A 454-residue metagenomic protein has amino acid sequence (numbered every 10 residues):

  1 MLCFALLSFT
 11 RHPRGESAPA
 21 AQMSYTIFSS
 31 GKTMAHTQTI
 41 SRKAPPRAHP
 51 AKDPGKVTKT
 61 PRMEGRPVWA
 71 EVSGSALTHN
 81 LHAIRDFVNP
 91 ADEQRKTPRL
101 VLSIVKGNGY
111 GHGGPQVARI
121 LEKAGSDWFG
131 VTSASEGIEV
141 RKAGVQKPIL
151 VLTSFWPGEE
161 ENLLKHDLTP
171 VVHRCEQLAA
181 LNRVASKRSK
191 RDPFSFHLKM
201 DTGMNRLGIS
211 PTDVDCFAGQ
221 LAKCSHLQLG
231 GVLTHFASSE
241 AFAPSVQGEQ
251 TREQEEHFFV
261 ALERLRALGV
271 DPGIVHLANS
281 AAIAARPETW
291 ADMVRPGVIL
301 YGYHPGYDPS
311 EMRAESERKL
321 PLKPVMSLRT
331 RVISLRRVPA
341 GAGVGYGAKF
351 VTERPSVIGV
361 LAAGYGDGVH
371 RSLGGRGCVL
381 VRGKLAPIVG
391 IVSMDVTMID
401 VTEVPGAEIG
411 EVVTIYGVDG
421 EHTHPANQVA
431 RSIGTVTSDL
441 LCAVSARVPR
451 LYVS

Functional and structural regions predicted by a protein language model:
F4-H12, Q22-T169, D439, P449-S454: A charged N-terminal "starter" segment
A21, A35-T37, R42, R47-P50 (+1 more regions): C-terminal accessory subdomain/extension
K43, M63-R66, G107-A124, K142 (+3 more regions): Active-site loop/helix belt of alpha/beta enzymes
A70, V101-V105, F129-V131, I149-V151 (+6 more regions): Hydrophobic faces of well-ordered beta-strands that scaffold small-molecule active sites in alpha/beta enzyme cores
L77, V140, V232, V332 (+1 more regions): Residue-level signal for inorganic ion chemistry
Q94-P98, D271-I274, T423-A430: Flexible, glycine/charged-enriched surface loops at secondary-structure junctions
V151, L229, V332, I388-V389: A structural signal for short, hydrophobic beta-strand segments that form beta-sheets in beta-rich/all-beta domains
